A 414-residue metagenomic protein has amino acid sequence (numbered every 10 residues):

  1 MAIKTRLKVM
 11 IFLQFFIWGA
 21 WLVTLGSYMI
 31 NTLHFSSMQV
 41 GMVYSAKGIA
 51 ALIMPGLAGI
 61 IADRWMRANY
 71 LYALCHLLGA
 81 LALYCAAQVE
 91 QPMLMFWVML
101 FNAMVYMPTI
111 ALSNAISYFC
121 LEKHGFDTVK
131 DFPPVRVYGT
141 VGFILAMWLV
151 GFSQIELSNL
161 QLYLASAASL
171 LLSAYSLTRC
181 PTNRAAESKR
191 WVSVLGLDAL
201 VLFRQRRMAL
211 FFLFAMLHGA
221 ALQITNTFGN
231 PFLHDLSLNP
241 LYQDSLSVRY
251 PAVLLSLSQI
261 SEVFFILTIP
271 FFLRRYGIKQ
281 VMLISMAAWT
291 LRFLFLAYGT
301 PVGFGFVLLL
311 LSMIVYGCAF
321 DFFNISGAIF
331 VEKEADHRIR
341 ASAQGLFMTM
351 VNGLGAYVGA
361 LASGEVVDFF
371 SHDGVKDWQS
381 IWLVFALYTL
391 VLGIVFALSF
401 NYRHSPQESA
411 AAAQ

Functional and structural regions predicted by a protein language model:
M1, C180-F214, L238-Q243: Juxtamembrane intracellular "pre-TM" segments in multi-pass secondary transporters
F12, A82, P92-L112, I116 (+2 more regions): Hydrophobic core of transmembrane alpha-helices in multi-pass small-molecule transporters, especially MFS/SLC-type
V23-M38, T227-P251: Short amphipathic helix-loop junctions that connect adjacent transmembrane helices in Major Facilitator Superfamily/SLC
M42-I60, V253-T268: Central cavity-lining transmembrane alpha-helices of secondary-active solute carriers, predominantly the Major
D63-H76, F272-M286: Cytoplasmic membrane-interface "Motif A"-like loop-to-helix N-cap segments of 12-TM Major Facilitator Superfamily
L77-Q91, A287-G303: C-terminal ends and interior cores of transmembrane alpha-helices in multi-pass membrane transporters/permeases
C85-V89, L170-T182, G353, I381-Q414: Multi-pass alpha-helical transporter architecture, strongest for 12-TM Major Facilitator/SLC carriers used
F152-A168, E365-T389: A membrane-interface helix-boundary motif in multi-pass transporters
